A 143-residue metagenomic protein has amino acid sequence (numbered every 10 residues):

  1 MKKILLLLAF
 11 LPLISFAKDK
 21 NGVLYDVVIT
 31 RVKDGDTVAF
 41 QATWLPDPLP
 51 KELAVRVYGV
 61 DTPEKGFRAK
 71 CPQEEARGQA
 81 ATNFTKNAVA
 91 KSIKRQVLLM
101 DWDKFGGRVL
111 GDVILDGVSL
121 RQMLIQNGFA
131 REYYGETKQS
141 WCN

Functional and structural regions predicted by a protein language model:
I4-L13: Sec-dependent N-terminal signal peptides
S15-N143: Small beta-barrel nucleic-acid-binding modules, primarily SNase/OB-fold domains and secondarily Tudor-like barrels
